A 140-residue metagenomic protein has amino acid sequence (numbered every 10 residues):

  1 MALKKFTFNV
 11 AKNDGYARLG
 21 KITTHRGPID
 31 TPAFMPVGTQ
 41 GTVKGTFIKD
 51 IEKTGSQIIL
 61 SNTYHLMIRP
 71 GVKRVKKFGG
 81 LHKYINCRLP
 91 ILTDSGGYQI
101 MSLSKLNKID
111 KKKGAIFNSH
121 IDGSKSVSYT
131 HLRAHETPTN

Functional and structural regions predicted by a protein language model:
K5-A33: N-terminal amphipathic alpha-helix/helix-capping segment at the start of soluble metabolic enzymes
T31-A33, I59-S61, I91-D94: Hydrophobic faces of well-ordered beta-strands that scaffold small-molecule active sites in alpha/beta enzyme cores
F34-T42, A115-S128: Active-site mouth loops of central-metabolism enzymes
K49-D50, R69-L81, K105-L106: Glycine-rich loop at the start of a catalytic domain that most often binds anionic cofactors/ligands
D50-T63: Catalytic domains of carbohydrate-active enzymes, especially glycoside hydrolases
I51-E52, H82-N86, R133: Acidic (Asp/Glu)-rich catalytic clusters
I85-I109: Glycine-rich, aromatic-flanked loop segments that form ligand/cofactor-binding clefts across common enzyme folds
T130-T137: Conserved small/polar residues in nucleotide/adenosyl-binding loops
